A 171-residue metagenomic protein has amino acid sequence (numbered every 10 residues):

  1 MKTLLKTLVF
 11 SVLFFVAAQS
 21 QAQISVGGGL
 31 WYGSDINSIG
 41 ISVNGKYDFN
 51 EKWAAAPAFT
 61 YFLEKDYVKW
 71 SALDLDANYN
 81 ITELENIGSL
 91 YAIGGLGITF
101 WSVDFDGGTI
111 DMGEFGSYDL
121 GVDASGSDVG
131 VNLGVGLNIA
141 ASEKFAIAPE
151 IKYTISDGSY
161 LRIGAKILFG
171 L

Functional and structural regions predicted by a protein language model:
M1-Q23: Cleavable N-terminal export/targeting peptides
Q21-Y32, A92: Transmembrane beta-strand segments of Gram-negative outer membrane beta-barrel proteins
A22, N37-I41, K69-L73, G88 (+2 more regions): Residues that define the transmembrane beta-barrel architecture of outer-membrane proteins
V26-G28, F115-L120, A148-P149: Extracytoplasmic loops and strand-loop junctions of Gram-negative outer membrane beta-barrel proteins
G28, V43, L75-A77, A92 (+4 more regions): Membrane-embedded beta-strands of outer-membrane beta-barrel proteins, especially the hydrophobic/small aromatic
G29-W31, D35-N44: Start-of-domain marker
K46-F115, A124, D128, I139-F145 (+2 more regions): Gram-negative (and chloroplast) outer-membrane scaffold detector with strong preference for beta-barrel transmembrane
P149-S159: Individual transmembrane alpha-helices with interfacial aromatic-anchor signatures
